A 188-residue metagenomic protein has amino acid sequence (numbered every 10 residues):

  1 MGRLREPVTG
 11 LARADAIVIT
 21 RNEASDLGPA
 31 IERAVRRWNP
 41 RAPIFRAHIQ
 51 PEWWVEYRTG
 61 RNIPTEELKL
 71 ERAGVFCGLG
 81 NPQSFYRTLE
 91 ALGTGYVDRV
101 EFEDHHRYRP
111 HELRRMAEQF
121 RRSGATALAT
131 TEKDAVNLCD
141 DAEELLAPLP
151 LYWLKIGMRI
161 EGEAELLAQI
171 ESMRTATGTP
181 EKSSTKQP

Functional and structural regions predicted by a protein language model:
M1-A42, R46: Phosphate/Mg2+-binding loops and adjacent switch elements in nucleotide/diphosphate-handling enzyme cores
G2, E6, E32-P40, L138-I160: A short, gly/pro- and small-residue-rich
V8-R13, R37-N39, E67-K69, A91 (+2 more regions): Short, conserved loop/helix-junction motifs that constitute active-site signature segments in enzyme catalytic cores
A14, A47, G78, L128: Residue-level signal for inorganic ion chemistry
A24-I31, V55, Q83-S84, A135-C139: Short, charged/polar "capping" segments at the starts of alpha-helices and the immediately preceding loops
Q50-W54, E103-R107, A147-T177: Short, flexible loop segments at boundaries between secondary-structure elements
R58-R61, E66-P110, L167-A168, S172-P188: Redox- and metal-dependent alpha/beta enzyme cores, enriched for Fe-S-associated oxidoreductases and cofactor-handling
P82-A142, Y152: A C-terminal functional module that forms or caps the active site or interfaces directly with catalytic machinery
